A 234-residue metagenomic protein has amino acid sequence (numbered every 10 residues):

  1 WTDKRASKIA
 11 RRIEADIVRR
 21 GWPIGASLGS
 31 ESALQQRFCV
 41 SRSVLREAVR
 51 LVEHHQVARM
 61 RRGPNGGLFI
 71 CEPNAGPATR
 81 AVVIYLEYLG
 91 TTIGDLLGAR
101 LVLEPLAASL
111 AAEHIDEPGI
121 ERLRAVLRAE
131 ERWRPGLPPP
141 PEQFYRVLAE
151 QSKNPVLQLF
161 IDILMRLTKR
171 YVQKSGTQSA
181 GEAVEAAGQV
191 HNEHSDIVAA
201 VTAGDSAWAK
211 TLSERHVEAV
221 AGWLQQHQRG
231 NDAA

Functional and structural regions predicted by a protein language model:
W1, R46, I115-E117, P141-F144 (+2 more regions): Juxtamembrane/interface motifs at transmembrane-helix termini
W1-A99, D232-A234: Short linear motifs at protein or domain termini
D16, L51, L110, V147 (+1 more regions): Short alpha-helical functional segments enriched in proximate histidine and acidic residues
E72-Q151, V184-T211: All-alpha effector-binding/dimerization core of bacterial HTH-type transcriptional repressors
S152-V156: N-terminal DNA-binding recognition helix of tyrosine site-specific recombinases/integrases
Q158-T168: Short, charge-rich, low-complexity alpha-helical interaction segments
L167-A234: C-terminal all-alpha effector/ligand-binding and dimerization domain of prokaryotic HTH-type transcriptional repressors
